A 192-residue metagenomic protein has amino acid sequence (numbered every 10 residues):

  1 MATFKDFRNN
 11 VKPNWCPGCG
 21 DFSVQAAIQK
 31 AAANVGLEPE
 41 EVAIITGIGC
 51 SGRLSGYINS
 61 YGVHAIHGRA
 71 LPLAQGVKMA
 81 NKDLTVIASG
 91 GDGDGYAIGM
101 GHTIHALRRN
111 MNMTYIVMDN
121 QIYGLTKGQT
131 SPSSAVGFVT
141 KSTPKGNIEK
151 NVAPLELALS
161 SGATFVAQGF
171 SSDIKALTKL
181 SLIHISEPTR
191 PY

Functional and structural regions predicted by a protein language model:
M1-L84: Thiamine diphosphate
T3, P132-L180: Conserved thiamine diphosphate
K12-W15, G20-A27, E40, I98-H102 (+3 more regions): General structural feature for long, well-ordered alpha-helical segments within catalytic domains of soluble enzymes
W15-P17, A88-G90, F165-F170: Short catalytic-loop micro-motif centered on adjacent basic/acidic residues
E41-I44, L84-I87, N112-I116, E156 (+2 more regions): Structural motif
C50-Y123, A176-K179: Thiamine diphosphate
M100-H105, L125-F138, L157: Active-site-proximal loop->helix
I183-E187, P191-Y192: Single conserved hydrophobic/aromatic residue that forms the stacking wall/gate of nucleotide- or nucleobase-binding
